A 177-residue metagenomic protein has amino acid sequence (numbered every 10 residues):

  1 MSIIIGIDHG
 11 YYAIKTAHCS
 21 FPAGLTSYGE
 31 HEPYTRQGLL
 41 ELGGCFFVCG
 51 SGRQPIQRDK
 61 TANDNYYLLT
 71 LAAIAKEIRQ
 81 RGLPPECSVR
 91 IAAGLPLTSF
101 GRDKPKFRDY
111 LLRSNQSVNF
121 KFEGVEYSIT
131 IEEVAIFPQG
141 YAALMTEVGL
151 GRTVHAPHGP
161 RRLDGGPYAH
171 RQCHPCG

Functional and structural regions predicted by a protein language model:
M1-A156, Q172-G177: Nucleotide/phosphate-binding catalytic cleft detector across ATP-hydrolyzing and phosphate-transferring enzymes
Y12, R161-L163: Conserved Rossmann-like nucleotide-cofactor binding loop
G165-Y168: A structural feature that tracks compact, well-ordered secondary-structure segments with a strong bias toward
